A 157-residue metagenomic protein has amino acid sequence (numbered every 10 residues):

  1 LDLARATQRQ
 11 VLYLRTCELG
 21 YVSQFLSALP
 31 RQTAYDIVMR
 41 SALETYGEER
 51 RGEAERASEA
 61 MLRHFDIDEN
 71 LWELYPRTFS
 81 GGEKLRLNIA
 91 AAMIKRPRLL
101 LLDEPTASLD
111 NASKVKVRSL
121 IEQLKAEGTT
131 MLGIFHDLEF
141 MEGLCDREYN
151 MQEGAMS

Functional and structural regions predicted by a protein language model:
D2-G20, A126: ABC ATPase NBD coupling module
Q32-E44: Q-loop/switch helix immediately C-terminal to the Walker
Y75-F79, E83: Conserved ABC ATPase signature
I89: Hydrophobic anchor residue at the start of the ABC signature
L100-D103: Catalytic Walker B motif of ABC-type/P-loop ATPase nucleotide-binding domains
N111-A112: Helix N-cap at the start of a conserved alpha-helix in ABC-type nucleotide-binding domains
F135-H136: H-loop/switch region of ABC-family ATPase nucleotide-binding domains
